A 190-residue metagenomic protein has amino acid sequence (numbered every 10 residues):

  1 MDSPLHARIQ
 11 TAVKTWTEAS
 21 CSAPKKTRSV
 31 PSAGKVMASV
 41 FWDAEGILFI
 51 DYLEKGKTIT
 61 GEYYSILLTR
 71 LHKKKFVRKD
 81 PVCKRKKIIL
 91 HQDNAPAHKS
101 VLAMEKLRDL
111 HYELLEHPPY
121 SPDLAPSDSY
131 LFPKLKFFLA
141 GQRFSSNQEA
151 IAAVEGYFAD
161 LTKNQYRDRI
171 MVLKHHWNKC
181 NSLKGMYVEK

Functional and structural regions predicted by a protein language model:
M1-K190: Surface/interface recognition patches
